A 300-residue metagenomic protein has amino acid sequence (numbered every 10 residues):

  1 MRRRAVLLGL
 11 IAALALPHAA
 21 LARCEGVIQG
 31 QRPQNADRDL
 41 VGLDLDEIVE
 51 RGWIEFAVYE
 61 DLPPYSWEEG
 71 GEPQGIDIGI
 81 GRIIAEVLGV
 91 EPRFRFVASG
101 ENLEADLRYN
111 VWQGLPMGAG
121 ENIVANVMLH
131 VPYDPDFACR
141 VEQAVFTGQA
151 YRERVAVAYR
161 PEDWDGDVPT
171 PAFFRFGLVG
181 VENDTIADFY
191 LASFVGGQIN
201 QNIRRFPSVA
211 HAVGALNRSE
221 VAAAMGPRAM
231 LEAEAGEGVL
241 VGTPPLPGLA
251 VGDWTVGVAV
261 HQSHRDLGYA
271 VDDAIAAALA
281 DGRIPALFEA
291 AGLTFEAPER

Functional and structural regions predicted by a protein language model:
A5-R23: N-terminal export signals
R23-D39, G81-V87, P161-D165, F176-L178 (+2 more regions): Extended ligand-binding regions for polar small-molecule ligands
C24, P33-N126: Extracytoplasmic small-molecule ligand-binding "clamshell" domains of the periplasmic binding protein/Venus flytrap
I54-V58, Q74, D167-A187: Short loop->beta-strand "edge-of-pocket" segments that line small-molecule binding or catalytic clefts across diverse
R82, E86-F96, G148, A172-F173 (+3 more regions): Ligand-binding cleft/hinge of the Venus flytrap
R93-P171: Acidic, polar ligand-binding/catalytic clefts
V127-R140, A192-S193, A215-G252: A ligand-binding cleft/hinge motif common to bilobed small-molecule-binding domains
Y151-A158, E232-I275, T294-R300: Periplasmic-binding protein-like
